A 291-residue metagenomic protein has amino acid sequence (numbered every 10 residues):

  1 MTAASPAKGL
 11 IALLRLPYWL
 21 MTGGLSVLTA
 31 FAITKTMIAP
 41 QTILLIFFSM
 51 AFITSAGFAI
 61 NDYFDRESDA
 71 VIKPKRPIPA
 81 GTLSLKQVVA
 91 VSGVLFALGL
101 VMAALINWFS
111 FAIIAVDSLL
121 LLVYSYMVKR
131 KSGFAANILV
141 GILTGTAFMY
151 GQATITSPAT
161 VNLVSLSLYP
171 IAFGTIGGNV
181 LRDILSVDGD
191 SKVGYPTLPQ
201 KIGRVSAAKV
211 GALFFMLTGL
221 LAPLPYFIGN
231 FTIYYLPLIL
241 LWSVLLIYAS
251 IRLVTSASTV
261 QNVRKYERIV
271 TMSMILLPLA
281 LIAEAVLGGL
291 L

Functional and structural regions predicted by a protein language model:
T2-A12, I78-A159, I251: Intramembrane alpha-helical segments
T2-K8, L224-L291: Extended hydrophobic alpha-helices typical of membrane-associated regions
A12-M21, S84-G93, A135-V140, V205-F215 (+1 more regions): Select subsegments of transmembrane alpha-helices in polytopic membrane proteins, especially boundary-proximal
T22-F64, F96-A104, S110-L122, A159-L181: Membrane-embedded alpha-helical segments that form the functional core of polytopic membrane enzymes, especially those
T22-T29, P79, I138-T154, P199-R204 (+1 more regions): Small-residue-rich segments of transmembrane alpha-helices in multi-pass membrane proteins, especially helix faces
L25-A30, G93-M102, D117-L122, M216-L224 (+2 more regions): Hydrophobic core of alpha-helical transmembrane segments in multi-pass integral membrane proteins
M37, K129-S132, S157-A159, S186 (+3 more regions): Membrane-interface helix-boundary motifs at transmembrane edges
F48, R66-A115, Y195-F231: Multi-pass membrane catalytic core of lipid/isoprenoid biosynthesis enzymes
